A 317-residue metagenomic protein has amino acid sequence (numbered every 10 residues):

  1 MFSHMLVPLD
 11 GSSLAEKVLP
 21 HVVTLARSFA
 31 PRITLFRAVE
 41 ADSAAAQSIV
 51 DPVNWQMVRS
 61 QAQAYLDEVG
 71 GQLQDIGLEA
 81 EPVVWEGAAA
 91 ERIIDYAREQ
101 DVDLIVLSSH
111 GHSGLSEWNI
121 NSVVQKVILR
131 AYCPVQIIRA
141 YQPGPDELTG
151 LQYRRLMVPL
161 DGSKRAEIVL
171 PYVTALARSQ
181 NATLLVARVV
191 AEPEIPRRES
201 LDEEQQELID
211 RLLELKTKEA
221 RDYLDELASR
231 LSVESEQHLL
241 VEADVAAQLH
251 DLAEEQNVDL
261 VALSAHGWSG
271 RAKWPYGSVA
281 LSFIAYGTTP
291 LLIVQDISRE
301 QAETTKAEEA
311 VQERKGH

Functional and structural regions predicted by a protein language model:
M1-P52, L151-Q206, D210, A228-S229 (+4 more regions): Small/aliphatic-rich secondary-structure junction motif
T24-S28, I94-P145, D251-H317: Gly/Ser-rich helix-loop-strand patches that form or flank binding pockets for ribonucleotide-derived cofactors
P52-A64, Q206-E219: A short acidic, glycine-rich active-site loop that binds or catalyzes chemistry on phosphate/adenosine moieties
Q72-L78, R230-V233: Short helix-capping segments at alpha-helix termini
E79-V83, E236-H238: Rossmann-fold cofactor-recognition segment
V84-R92, L240-Q248: Charged docking surfaces used in two-component/phosphorelay signaling
Q142-R154: Intrinsically disordered, low-complexity Ser/Thr-rich linker and spacer segments in cell-wall-related proteins
